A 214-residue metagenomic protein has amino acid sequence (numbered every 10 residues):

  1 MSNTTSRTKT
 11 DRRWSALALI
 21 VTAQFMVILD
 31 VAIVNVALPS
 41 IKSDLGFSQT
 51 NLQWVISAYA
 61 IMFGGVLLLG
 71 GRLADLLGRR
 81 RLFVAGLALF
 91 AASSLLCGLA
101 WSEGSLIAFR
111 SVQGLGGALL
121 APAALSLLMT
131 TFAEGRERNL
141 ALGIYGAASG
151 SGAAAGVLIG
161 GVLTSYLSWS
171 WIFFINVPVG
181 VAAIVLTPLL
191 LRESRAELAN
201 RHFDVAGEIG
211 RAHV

Functional and structural regions predicted by a protein language model:
M1-L29, S43: Cytosolic juxtamembrane N-terminal segment immediately preceding the first transmembrane helix of multi-pass
N35-V66, S105-A108, A141: Extracellular/periplasmic helix-loop-helix junction of adjacent transmembrane segments in MFS-like secondary
I41-K42, L73-A74, I159-L167: Interfacial helix-cap and linker-helix signal at transmembrane-aqueous boundaries of multi-pass secondary transporters
D44-G46, G78, L99-S105, L167-S168: Helix-breaking motifs and short loop linkers at transmembrane-helix boundaries and internal kinks in secondary membrane
S57-G71, A121-S126: Central cavity-lining transmembrane alpha-helices of secondary-active solute carriers, predominantly the Major
G65-E103: Conserved MFS/SLC helix-loop-helix module at the cytosolic interface between two early adjacent transmembrane helices
V112-A147: Cytoplasmic helix-loop-helix junction between adjacent transmembrane helices in 12-TM secondary transporters
G143, S165-V214: Hydrophobic transmembrane-helix bundles of small-molecule transporters
